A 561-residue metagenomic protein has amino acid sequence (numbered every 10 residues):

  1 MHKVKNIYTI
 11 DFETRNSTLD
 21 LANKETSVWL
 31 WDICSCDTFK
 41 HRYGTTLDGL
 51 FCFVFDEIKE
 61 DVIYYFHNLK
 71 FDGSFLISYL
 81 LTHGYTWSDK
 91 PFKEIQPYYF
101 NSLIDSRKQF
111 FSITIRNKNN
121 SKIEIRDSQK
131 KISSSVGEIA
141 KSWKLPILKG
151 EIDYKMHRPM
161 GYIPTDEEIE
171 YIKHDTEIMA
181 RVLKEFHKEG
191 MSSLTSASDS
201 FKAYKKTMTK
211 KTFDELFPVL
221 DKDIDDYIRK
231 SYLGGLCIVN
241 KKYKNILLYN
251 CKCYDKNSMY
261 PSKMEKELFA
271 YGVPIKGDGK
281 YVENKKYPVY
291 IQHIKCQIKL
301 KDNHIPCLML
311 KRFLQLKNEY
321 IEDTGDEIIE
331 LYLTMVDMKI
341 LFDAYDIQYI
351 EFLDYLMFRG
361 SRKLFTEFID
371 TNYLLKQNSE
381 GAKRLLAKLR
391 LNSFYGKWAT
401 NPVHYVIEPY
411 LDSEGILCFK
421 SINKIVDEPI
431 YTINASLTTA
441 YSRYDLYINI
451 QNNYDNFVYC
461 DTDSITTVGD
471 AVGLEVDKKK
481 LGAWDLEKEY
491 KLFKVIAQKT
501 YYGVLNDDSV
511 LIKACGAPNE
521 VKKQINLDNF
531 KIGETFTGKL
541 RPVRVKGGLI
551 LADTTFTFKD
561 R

Functional and structural regions predicted by a protein language model:
M1-I7, T18, K24-R561: Conserved acidic
D11-L19: Ser/Thr-glycine-rich phosphate-binding loops at phosphate-binding pockets of nucleotides, nucleotide cofactors
